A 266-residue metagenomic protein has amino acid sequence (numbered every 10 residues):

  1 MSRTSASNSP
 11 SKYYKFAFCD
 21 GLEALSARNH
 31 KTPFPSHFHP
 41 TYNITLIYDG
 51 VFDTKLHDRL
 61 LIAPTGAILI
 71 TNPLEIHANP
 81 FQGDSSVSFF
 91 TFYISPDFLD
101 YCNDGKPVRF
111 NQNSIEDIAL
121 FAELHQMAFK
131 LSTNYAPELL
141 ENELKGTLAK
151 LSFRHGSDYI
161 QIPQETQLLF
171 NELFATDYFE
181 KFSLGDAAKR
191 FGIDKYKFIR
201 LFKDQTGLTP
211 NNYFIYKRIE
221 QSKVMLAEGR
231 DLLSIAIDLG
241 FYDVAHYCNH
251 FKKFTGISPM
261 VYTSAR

Functional and structural regions predicted by a protein language model:
R3, P10-P107: N-terminal regulatory/effector-sensing and dimerization cores that precede helix-turn-helix DNA-binding domains
H37-H39, H77, R200, N211 (+1 more regions): Histidine-centered active-site/metal-ligand motif
G66, F198-F202, H246-Y247, F251: Short hydrophobic/aromatic patch on the recognition helix
P73, P210, S258-P259: Proline-centered helix-kink/hinge sites
K106-A119, F129-D194, D204-Y216: Short, Lys/Arg-enriched, Trp-marked, Pro/Gly-tolerant hinge/linker segments that flank
L173-T176, K203-C248, S264-R266: Terminal helix-turn-helix DNA-binding modules in bacterial transcription factors
